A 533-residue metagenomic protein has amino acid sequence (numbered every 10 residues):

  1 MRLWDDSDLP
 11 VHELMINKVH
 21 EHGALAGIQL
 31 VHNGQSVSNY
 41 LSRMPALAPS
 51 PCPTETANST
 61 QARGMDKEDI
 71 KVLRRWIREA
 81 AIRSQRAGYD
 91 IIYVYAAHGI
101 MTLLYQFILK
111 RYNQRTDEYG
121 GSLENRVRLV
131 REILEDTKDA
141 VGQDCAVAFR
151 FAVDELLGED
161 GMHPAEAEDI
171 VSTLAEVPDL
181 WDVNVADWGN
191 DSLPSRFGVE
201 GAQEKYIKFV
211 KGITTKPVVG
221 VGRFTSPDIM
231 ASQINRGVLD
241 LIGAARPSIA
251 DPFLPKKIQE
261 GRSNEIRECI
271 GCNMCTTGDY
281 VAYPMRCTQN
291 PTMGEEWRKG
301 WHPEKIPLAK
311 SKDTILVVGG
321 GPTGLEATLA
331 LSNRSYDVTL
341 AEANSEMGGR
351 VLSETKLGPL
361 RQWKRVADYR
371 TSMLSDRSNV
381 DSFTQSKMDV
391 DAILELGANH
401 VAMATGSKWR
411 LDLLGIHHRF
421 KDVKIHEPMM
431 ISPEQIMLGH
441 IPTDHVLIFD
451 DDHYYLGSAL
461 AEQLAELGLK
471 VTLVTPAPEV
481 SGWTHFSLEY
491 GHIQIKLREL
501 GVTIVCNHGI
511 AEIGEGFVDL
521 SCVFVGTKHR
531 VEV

Functional and structural regions predicted by a protein language model:
M1-V318, P322, E326-V338, E346 (+3 more regions): Flavin-dependent oxidoreductase catalytic cores
V177, T214, G237-V238, S378 (+4 more regions): Short, structured coil segments at secondary-structure junctions
V221, N290, Q385-K387, P433 (+1 more regions): Conserved beta-strand termini and adjacent loop/short-helix elements that scaffold enzyme active sites in alpha/beta
F224-D228, I249, K387-V390, I436-G439 (+1 more regions): Short acidic loop-to-helix transition motifs that present clustered carboxylates
A231-L241, S248, F253, R361 (+6 more regions): C-terminal structured "cap/appendage" subdomains that terminate the fold
A309-A341, F383-G397, T405-K421, I425-H485 (+1 more regions): Rossmann-like dinucleotide/flavin-binding elements
D337-D376, D381, Y454-L456, A461-H508: Rossmann-like dinucleotide-binding cores of NAD(P)H-dependent redox enzymes
A402: N-terminal Rossmann-like NAD(P) cofactor-binding module of classical short-chain dehydrogenase/reductase
